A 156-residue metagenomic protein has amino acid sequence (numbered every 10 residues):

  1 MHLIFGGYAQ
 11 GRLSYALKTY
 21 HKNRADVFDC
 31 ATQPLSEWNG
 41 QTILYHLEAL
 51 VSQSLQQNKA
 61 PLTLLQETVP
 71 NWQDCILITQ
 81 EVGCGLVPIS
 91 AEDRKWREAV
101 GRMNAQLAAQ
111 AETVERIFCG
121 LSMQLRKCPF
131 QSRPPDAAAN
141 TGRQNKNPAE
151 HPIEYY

Functional and structural regions predicted by a protein language model:
M1-T32: Glycine-rich P-loop/Walker A and Walker A-like loops and their local beta1-loop-alpha1 context in P-loop NTPases
F5, Y20, Y45-E48, L86: Generic hydrophobic/packing signal
Q10, A49-L50, G83, S122: Short, solvent-exposed loop/turn segments at secondary-structure junctions
Y15, L55-Q56, C128: A short secondary-structure junction signal
H21-K22, Q56, A105: Short, intrinsically disordered, mixed-charge
A25-V27, L35-L77: Conserved nucleotide-sensing/catalytic segment adjacent to the nucleotide-binding pocket in NTP-handling enzymes
Q33-E37, S122-Q124: A short acidic, often aromatic-flanked loop/helix-cap motif at beta-alpha or helix-coil junctions that lines enzyme
A60-Y156: Replace "adjacent to P-loop NTPase cores in ATP/GTP-dependent enzymes" with "adjacent to NTP-binding cores
